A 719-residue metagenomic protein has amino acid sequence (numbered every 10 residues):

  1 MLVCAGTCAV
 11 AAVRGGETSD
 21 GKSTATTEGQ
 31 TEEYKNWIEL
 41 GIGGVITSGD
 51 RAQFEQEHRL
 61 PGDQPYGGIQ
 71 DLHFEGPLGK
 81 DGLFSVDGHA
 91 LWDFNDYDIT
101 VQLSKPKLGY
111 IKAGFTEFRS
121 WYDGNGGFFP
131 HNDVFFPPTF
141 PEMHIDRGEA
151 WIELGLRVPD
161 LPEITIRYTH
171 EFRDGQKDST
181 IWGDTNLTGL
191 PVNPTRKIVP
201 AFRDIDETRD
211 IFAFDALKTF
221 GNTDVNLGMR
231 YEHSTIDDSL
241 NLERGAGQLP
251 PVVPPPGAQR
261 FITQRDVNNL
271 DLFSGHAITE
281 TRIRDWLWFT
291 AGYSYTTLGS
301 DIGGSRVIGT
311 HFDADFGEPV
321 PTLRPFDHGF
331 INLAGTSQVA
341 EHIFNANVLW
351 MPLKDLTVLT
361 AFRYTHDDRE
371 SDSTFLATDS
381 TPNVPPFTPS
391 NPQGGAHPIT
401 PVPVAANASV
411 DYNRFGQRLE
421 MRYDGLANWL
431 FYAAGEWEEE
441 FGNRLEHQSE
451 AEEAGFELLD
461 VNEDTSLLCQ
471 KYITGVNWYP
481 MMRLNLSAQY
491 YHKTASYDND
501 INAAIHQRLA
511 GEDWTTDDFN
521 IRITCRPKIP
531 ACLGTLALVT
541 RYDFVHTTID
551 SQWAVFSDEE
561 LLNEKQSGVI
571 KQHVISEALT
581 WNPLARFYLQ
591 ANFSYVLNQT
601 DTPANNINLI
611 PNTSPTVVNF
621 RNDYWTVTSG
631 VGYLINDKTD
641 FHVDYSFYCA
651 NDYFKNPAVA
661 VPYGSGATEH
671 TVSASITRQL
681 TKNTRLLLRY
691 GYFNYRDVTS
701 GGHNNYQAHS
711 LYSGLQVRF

Functional and structural regions predicted by a protein language model:
A12-K80: Outer-membrane beta-barrel initiation region
E32, D63-Q70, D93-Y97, H144-A150 (+11 more regions): Residues that define the transmembrane beta-barrel architecture of outer-membrane proteins
I38-I42, V86, V101, I111-A113 (+18 more regions): Membrane-embedded beta-strand positions of outer-membrane beta-barrel proteins
I42-S48, Q56, P61, Y66 (+15 more regions): Transmembrane beta-strands of outer-membrane beta-barrel pores
V45, R678-Q679, Q707-F719: Outer-membrane beta-barrel "beta-signal"
F74-L78, L103-K105, L156-V158, K218-F220 (+11 more regions): Residue-level signature of outer-membrane beta-barrel architecture
G79-S85, K107-I111, L161-I164, D174 (+10 more regions): Repeated loop/turn-to-beta-strand initiation elements of outer-membrane beta-barrel proteins
N125-F136, K177-P200, D237-D266, D301-A334 (+7 more regions): Solvent-exposed loop segments that connect transmembrane elements
